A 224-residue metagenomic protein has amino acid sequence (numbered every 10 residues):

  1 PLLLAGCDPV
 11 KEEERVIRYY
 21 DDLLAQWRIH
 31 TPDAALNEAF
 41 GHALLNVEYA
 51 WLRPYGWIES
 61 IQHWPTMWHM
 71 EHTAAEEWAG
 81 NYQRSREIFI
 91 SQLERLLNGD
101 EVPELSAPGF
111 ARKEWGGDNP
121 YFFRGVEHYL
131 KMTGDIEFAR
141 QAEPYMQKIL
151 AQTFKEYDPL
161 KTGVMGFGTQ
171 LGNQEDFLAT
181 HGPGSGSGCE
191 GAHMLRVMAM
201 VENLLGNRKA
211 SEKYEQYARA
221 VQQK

Functional and structural regions predicted by a protein language model:
P1-A5, E104-L105, F110-P120, F154-R219: The feature captures the catalytic groove of carbohydrate-active enzymes
P1-L24: Extended acidic/polar, glycine-enriched regions that form or flank non-catalytic beta-rich accessory modules
D8, R28-A35, F138, P183 (+2 more regions): Catalytic cores of large soluble enzymes that bind and process phosphate-bearing ligands
R15-V16, G125, A210-K213: A general marker of short, structured functional hotspots
R18-K148: Substrate-binding groove/exosite segments of carbohydrate-active enzymes
A50, Q92, Y129, M146-I149 (+5 more regions): Alpha-helical solenoid scaffolds that mediate protein-protein interactions, centered on TPR/SEL1-like repeats but also
S85-I88, A142, M146-I149, S187 (+3 more regions): Stable alpha-helical elements in mature extracytoplasmic
L97-N98, G134, A151-F154, D158 (+2 more regions): Helix-capping and short linker residues that terminate individual alpha-solenoid repeat units
